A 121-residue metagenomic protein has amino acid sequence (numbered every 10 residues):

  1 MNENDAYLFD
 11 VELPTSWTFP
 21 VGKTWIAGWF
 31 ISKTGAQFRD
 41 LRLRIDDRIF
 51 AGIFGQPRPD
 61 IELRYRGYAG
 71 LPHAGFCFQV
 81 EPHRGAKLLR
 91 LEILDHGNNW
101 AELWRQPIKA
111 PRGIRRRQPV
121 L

Functional and structural regions predicted by a protein language model:
M1-L121: Basic, ligand-binding patches in group-transfer machinery, especially extracytoplasmic/periplasmic segments
